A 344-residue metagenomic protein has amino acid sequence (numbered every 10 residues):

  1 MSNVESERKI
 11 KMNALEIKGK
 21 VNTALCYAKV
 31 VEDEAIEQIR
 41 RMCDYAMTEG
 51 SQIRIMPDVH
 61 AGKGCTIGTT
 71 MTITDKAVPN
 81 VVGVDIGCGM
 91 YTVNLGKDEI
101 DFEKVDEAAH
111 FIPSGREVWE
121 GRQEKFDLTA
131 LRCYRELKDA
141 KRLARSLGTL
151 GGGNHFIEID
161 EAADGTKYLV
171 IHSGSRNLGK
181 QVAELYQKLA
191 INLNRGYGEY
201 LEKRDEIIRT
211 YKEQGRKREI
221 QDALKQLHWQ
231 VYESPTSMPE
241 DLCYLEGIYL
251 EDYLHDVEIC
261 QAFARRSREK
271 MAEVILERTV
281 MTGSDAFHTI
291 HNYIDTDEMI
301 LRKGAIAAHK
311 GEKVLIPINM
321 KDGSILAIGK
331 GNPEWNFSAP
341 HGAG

Functional and structural regions predicted by a protein language model:
E7-R41, T48-I55, A61-I67, D75-P79 (+5 more regions): Domain-length cofactor-binding catalytic modules of enzymes
M71: Acidic, metal-ligating active-site segments
M90-V93, G179: Mobile "lid/hinge" segments at catalytic clefts and subdomain interfaces of large enzymes
K97: Long, basic N-terminal domains or extensions that often function in RNA/ssDNA interaction or organelle/cellular
E120-Q123: Short coil/turn segments at secondary-structure boundaries
